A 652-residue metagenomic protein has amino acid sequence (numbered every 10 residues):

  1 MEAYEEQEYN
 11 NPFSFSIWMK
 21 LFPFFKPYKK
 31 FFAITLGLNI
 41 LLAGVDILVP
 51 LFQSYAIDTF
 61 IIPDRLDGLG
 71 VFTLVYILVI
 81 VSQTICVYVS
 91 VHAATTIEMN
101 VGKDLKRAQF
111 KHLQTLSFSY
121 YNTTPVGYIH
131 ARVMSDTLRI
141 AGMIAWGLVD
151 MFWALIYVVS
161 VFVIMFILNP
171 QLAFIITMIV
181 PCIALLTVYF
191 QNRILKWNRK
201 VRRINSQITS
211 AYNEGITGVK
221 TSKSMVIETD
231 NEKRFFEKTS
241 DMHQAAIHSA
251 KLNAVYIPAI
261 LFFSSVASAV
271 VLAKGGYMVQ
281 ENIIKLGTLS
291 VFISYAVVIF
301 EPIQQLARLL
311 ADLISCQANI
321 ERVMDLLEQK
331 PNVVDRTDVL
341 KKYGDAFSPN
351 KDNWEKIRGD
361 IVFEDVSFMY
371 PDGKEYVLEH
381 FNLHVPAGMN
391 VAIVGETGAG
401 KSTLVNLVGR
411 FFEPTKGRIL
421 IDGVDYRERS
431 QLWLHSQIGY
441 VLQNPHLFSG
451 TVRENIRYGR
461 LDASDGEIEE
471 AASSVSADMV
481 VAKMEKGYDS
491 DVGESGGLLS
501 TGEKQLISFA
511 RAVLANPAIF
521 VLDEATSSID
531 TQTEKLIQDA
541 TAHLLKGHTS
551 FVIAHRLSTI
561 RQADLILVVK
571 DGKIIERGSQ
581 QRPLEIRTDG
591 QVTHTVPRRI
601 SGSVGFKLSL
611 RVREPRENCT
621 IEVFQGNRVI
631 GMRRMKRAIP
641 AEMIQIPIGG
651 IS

Functional and structural regions predicted by a protein language model:
M1-D46, I61-F72, S90-A94, E98 (+7 more regions): Membrane-integrated ABC transporters
I17, F25, S90, A94-E98 (+2 more regions): Juxtamembrane loop-to-helix connectors within ABC transporter transmembrane domains
F22, P27-K30, F118-S119, S135-I144 (+9 more regions): An intracellular "coupling" helix at the cytosolic face of ABC transporter transmembrane type-1 domains
F32-V89, A93, F166-Q171, A269 (+2 more regions): Transmembrane helix-loop-helix hairpins at lipid-water interfaces of multipass membrane proteins, especially the type-1
G37, L41, V45-V49, C86 (+5 more regions): Hydrophobic alpha-helical transmembrane segments of ABC transporter permease domains
I62-V71, I164-M178, H248-E321, L326-L327: Helix-loop-helix
V79-E98, A145, V149-I156, T177-R203 (+5 more regions): Alpha-helical transmembrane segments of multi-pass membrane proteins
Y343-Q580: ABC-type nucleotide-binding domain
